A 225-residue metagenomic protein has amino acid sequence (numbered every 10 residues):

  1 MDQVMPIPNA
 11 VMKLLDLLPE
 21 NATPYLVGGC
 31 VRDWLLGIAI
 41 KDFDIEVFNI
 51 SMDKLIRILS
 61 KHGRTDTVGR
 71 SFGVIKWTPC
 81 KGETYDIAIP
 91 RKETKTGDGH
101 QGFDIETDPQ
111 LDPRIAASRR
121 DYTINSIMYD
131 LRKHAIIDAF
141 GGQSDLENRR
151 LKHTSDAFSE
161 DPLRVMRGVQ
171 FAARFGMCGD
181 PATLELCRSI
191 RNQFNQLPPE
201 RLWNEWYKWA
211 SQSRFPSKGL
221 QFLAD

Functional and structural regions predicted by a protein language model:
M1-D225: Catalytic cores of the polymerase beta-like nucleotidyltransferase superfamily and closely associated nucleotide
